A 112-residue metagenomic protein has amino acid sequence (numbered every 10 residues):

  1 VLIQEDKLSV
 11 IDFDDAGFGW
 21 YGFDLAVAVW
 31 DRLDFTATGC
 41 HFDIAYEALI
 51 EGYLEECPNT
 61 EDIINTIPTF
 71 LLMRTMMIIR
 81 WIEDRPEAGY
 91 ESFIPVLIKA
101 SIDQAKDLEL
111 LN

Functional and structural regions predicted by a protein language model:
V1-D6, L49-G52, E56, Q104-L111: Short charge-dense sequence patches
V1-F23: Active-site acidic catalytic loop and adjacent metal/ATP-binding pocket of ATP-dependent phosphoryl transfer enzymes
V10, D14, A37-T38, I64: Residue-level detector of alpha-helix boundaries and kinks
D14-D15, D31-D34, L49, A100-D103: Short, surface-exposed linear patches
W20, H41-E51, I63, V96-A105: Generic hydrophobic, helix-prone segments enriched in Leu/Val/Ile
G22-P58, L72-G89: Active-site activation/catalytic loop segments of kinase-like enzymes and analogous catalytic loops in related
C40, M77-N112: ATP/Mg2+ or Mg2+-diphosphate-binding catalytic cores that bind nucleotide phosphates or diphosphates via glycine-rich
N59-L71: All-alpha amphipathic helical-bundle segments outside canonical DNA-binding/catalytic cores that form hydrophobic
